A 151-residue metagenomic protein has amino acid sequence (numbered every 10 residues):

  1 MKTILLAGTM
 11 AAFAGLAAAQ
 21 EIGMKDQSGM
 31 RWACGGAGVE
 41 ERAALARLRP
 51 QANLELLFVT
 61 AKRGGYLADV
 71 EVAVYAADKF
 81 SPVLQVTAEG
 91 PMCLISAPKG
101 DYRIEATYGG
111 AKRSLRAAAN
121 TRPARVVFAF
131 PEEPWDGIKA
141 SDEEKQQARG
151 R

Functional and structural regions predicted by a protein language model:
M1-I4: Positively charged n-region of N-terminal signal peptides that target proteins for export
L6-A7, A17: Cleavable N-terminal signal peptides
A12-A18: N-terminal signal peptide c-region/cleavage motif recognized by signal peptidases
Q20-V70, G109-R151: Primarily secretory-pathway and cell-envelope proteins
E71-V83: Short amphipathic beta-strand segments in non-cytosolic proteins
V83-E89, A117-A119: Short beta-strand segments within Ig-like beta-sandwich modules, predominantly Fibronectin type-III
G90-S96: Short, surface-exposed beta-strand/beta-hairpin micro-motifs centered on an aromatic residue
G100-A106: A short tyrosine-centered beta-strand micro-motif
